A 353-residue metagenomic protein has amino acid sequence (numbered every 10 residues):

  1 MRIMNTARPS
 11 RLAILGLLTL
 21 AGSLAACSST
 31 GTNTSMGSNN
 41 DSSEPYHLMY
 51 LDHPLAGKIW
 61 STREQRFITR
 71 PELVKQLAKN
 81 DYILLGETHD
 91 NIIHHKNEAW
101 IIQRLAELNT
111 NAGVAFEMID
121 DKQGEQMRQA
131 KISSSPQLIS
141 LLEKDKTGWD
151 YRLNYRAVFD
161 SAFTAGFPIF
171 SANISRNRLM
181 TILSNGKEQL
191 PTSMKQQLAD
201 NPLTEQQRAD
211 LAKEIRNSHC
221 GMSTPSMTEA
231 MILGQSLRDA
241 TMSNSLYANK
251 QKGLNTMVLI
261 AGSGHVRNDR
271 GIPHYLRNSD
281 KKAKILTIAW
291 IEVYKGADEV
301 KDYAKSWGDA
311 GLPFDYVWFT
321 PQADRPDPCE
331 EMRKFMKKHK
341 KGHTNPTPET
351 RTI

Functional and structural regions predicted by a protein language model:
R2-I14: Bacterial N-terminal signal peptides that target proteins for export
L15-A25: Bacterial N-terminal signal peptides
G22, S28-N80: N- or domain-start disorder-to-order transition segments that initiate the globular core
D41-Y46, H265-I353: C-terminal regions of proteins
P54-K58, A78-T88, Q137-E143: Acidic/histidine-rich, surface-exposed loop or edge segments in extracytoplasmic proteins
Q65-E107: Zymogen propeptides
L108, G113, G124-N249: A substrate-binding/cap region within the structured catalytic cores of diverse enzymes
G113-I119, T287-I291: Short internal beta-strands
